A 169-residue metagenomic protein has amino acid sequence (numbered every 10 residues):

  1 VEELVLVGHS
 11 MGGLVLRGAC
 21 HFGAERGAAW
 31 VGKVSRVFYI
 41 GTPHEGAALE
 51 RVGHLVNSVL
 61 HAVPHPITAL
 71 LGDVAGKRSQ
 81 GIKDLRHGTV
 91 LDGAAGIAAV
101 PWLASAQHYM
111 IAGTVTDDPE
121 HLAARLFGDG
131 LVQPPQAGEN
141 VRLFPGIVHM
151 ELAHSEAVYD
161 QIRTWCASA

Functional and structural regions predicted by a protein language model:
V1-L4: Conserved acidic catalytic loop of the alpha/beta-hydrolase fold
V7-L16: Gly/Ala-rich beta-loop-alpha elbow adjacent to hydrolase catalytic centers
C20-A169: Helical cap/lid subdomain of alpha/beta-hydrolase-fold lipid enzymes that gates access to the catalytic pocket
